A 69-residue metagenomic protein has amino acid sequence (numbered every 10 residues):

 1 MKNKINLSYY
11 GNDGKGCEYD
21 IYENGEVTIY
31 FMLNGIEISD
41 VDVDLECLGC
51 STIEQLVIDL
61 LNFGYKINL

Functional and structural regions predicted by a protein language model:
M1-N3, Y65-L69: Short intrinsically disordered terminal tails
S8-G64: Acidic, low-complexity, intrinsically disordered interaction modules
